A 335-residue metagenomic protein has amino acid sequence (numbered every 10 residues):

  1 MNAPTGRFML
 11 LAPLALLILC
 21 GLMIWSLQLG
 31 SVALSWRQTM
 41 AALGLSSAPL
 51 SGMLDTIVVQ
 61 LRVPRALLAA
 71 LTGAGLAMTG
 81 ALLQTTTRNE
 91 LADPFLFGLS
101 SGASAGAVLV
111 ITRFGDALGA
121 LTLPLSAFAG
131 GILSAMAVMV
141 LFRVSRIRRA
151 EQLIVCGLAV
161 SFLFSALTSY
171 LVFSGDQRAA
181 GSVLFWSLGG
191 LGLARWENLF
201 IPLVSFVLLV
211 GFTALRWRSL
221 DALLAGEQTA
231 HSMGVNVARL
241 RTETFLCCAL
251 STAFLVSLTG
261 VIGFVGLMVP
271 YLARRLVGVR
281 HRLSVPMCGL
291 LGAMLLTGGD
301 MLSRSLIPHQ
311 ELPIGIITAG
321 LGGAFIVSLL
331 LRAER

Functional and structural regions predicted by a protein language model:
M1-R335: Alpha-helical transmembrane segments in inner-membrane proteins
